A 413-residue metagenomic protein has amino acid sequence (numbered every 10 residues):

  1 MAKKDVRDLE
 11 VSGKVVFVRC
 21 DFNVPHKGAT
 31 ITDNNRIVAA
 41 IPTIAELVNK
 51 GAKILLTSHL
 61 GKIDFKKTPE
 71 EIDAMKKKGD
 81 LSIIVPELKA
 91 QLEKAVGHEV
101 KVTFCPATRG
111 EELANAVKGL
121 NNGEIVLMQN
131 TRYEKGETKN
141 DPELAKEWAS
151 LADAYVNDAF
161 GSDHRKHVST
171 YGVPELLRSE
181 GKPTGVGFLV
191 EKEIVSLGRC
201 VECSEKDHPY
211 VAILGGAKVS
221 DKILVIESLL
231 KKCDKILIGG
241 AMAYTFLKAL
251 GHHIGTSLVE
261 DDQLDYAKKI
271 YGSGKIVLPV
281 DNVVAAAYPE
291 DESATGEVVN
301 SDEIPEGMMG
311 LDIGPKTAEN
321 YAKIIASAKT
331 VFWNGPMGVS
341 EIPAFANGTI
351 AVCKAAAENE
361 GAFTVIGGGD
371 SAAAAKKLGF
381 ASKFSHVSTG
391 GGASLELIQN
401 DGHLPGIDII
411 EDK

Functional and structural regions predicted by a protein language model:
M1-K413: Active-site loop-to-helix "anion-binding N-cap" substructures in soluble metabolic enzymes
